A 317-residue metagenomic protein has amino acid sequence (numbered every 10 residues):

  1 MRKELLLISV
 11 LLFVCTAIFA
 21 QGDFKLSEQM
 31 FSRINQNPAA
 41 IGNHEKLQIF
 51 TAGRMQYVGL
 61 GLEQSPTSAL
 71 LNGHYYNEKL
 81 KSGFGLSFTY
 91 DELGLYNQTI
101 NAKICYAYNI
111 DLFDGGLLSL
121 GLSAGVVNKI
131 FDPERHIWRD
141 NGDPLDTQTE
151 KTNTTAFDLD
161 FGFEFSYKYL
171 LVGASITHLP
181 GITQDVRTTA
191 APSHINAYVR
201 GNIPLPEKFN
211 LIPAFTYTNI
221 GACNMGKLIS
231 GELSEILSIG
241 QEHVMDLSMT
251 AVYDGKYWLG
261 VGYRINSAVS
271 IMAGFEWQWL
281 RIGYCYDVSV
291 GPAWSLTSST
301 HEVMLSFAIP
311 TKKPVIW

Functional and structural regions predicted by a protein language model:
M1-E4, L112-D114: Positively charged n-region of N-terminal signal peptides that target proteins for export
E4-C15: Sec-dependent N-terminal signal peptides
Q21-W317: Subset of outer-membrane beta-barrel
